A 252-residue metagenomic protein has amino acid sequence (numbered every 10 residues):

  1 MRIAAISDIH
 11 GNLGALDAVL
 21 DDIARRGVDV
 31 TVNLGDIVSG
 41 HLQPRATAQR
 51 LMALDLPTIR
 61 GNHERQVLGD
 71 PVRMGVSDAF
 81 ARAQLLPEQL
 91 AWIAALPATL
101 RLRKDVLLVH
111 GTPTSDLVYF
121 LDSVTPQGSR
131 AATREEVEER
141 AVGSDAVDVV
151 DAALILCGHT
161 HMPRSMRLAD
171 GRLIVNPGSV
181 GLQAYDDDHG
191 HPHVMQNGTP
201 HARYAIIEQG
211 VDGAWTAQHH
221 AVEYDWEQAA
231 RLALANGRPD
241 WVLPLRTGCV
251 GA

Functional and structural regions predicted by a protein language model:
R2-A94: Core catalytic region of metal-dependent phosphoesterases/phosphodiesterases, especially metallo-beta-lactamase-like
R2-H10, D105-T112, I174-G178: Active-site-proximal beta-strand elements of phosphoester/diester hydrolases
H10-G14, S39-L42, E64-G69, R101 (+3 more regions): Active-site environment of divalent metal-dependent phosphoester hydrolases
I23-V28, L102, D148-D151, I206 (+1 more regions): Glycine-rich phosphate-binding loop signature in dinucleotide/nucleotide-binding domains
T99, L108, S165, Y204-I206: Conserved hydrophobic/aromatic beta-strand scaffold that supports enzyme active sites
G111-G143, Q183-A184, T247-G248: Active-site-proximal loop/helix segment associated with metal-binding centers of metalloenzymes
R134-P177, D187-H189: Anionic-ligand binding region
R167-A252: Acidic, His/Gly-rich catalytic cores of divalent-metal-dependent hydrolytic chemistry
